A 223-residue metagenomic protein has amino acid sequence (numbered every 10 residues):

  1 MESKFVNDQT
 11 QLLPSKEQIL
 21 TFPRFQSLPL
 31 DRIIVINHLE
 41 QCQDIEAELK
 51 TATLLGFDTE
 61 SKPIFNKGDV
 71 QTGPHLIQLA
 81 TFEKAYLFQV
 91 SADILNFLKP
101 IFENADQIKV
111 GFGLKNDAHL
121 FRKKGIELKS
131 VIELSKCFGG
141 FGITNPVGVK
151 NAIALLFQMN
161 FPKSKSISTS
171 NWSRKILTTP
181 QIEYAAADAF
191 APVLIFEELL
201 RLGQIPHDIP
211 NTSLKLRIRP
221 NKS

Functional and structural regions predicted by a protein language model:
M1-L55, L134, L202-T212, R217-S223: N-terminal accessory regions of nucleic-acid-interacting proteins
I34-Q43, K50-L54, I64-A187, A191-E198: Conserved DEDDh/DEDDy metal-dependent 3′-5′ exonuclease domain
